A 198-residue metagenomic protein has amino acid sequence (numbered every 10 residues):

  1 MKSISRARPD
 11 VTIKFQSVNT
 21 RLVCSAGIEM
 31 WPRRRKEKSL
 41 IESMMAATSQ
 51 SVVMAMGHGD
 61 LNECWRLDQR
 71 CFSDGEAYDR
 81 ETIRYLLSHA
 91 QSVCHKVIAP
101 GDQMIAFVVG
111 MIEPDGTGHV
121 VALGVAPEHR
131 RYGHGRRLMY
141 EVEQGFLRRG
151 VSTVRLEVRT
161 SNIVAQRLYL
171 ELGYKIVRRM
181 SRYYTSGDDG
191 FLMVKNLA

Functional and structural regions predicted by a protein language model:
S3-S5, S17: Intrinsically disordered, low-complexity segments enriched in small polar residues
F15, N19-G59, K195: Conserved N-terminal entry element of GNAT/NAT acetyltransferase domains
E37, S92, T153-R159, D189-A198: Conserved catalytic core of the tyrosine transesterase superfamily
A55-L61, W65-E128, Y132, M139-E141 (+3 more regions): Acetyl-CoA-dependent GNAT
F72, F107, H129, L168 (+2 more regions): Conserved hydrophobic/aromatic "anchor" residues that stabilize well-ordered secondary structure elements
M139, N162-A165, R182-G187: Short glycine/proline-centered loop/turn elements that form peptide/ligand docking sites
F146-E157, M180: Conserved GNAT acetyl-CoA-binding A-motif
E157, L170, K175-F191: Conserved catalytic-core motifs of GNAT/GCN5-like acyltransferases
